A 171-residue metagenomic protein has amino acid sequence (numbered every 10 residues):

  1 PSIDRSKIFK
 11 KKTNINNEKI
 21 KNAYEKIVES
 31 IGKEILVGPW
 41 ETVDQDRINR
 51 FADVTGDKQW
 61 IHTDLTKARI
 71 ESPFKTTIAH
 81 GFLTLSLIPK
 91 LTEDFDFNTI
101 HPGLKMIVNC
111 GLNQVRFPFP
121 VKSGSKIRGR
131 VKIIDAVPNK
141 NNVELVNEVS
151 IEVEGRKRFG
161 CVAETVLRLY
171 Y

Functional and structural regions predicted by a protein language model:
S2-I31, F117-Y171: HotDog/MaoC-like acyl-thioester-processing domains
R5-N109: Hot-dog-fold acyl-thioester-processing enzymes
L36, W40-T42, R116, V166-R168: Generic structural detector for well-ordered beta-strands
C110-Q114: A beta-strand/beta-hairpin structural motif
